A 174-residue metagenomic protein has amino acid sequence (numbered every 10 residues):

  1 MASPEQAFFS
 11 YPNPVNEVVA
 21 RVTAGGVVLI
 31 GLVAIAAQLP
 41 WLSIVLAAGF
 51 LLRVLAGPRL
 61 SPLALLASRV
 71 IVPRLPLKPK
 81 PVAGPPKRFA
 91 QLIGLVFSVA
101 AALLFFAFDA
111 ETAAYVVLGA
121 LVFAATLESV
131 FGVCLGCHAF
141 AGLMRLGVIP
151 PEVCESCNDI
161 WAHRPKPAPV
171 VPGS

Functional and structural regions predicted by a protein language model:
M1-G173: Membrane-interfacial helix-loop segments of redox and metal-homeostasis proteins, especially TM-loop-TM junctions
